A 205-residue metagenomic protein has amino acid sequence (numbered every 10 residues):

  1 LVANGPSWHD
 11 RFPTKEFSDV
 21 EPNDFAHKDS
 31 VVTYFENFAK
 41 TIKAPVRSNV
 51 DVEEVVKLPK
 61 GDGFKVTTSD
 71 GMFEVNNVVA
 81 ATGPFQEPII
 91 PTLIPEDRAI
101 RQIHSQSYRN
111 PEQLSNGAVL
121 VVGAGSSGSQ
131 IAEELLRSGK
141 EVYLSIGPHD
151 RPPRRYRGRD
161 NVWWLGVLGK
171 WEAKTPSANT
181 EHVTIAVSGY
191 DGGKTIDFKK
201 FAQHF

Functional and structural regions predicted by a protein language model:
L1-T33, S145-F205: Glycine-rich active-site loop/strand segments that organize a redox cofactor
P13-K28, N49, E54-K57, G63-K65 (+2 more regions): Helix-loop-beta segment of a Rossmann-like dinucleotide-binding subdomain
E21, H27-S30, T82-L144, F201: Glycine-rich dinucleotide-binding loop and its adjacent helix/turn
T41-S115: FAD-binding core/adjacent interface of flavoenzyme oxidoreductases
R47-S48, Y143-S145: A structural signal for short, well-ordered beta-strand segments and their strand-loop junctions that often border
